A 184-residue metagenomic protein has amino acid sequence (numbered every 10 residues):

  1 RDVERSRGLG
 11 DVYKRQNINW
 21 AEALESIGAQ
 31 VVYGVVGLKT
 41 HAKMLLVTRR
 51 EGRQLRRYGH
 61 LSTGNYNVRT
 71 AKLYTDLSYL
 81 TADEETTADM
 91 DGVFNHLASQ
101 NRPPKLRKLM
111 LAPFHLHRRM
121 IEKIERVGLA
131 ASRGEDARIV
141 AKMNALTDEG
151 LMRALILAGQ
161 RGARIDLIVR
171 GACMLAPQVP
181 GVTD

Functional and structural regions predicted by a protein language model:
R1, N19-I27, G150-R161: Catalytic-core regions built around general acid/base machinery
D2-Y13: Single conserved hydrophobic/aromatic residue that forms the stacking wall/gate of nucleotide- or nucleobase-binding
S6-R7, V31-L38, I165-L175: A generic structural motif
D11-L77: Phosphate/diphosphate-binding loops
L77-L175: Long hydrophobic segments that form regular secondary structure
Q178-G181: Generic long, charged, amphipathic alpha-helical segments
